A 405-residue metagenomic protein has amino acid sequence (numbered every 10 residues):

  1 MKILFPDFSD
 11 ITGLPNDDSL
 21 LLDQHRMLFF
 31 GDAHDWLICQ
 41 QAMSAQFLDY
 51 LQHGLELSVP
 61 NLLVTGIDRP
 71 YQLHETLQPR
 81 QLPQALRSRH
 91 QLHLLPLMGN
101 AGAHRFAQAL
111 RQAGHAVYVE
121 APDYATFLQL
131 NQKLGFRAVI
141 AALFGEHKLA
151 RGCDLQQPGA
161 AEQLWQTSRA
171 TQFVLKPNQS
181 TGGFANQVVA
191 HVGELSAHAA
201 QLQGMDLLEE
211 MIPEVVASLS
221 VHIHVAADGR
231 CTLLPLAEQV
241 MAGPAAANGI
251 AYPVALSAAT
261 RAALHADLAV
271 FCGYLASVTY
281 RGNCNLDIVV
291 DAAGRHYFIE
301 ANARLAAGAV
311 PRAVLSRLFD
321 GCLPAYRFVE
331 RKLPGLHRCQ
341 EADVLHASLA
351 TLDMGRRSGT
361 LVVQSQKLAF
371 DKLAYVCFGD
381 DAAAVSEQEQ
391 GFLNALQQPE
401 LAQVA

Functional and structural regions predicted by a protein language model:
M1-P15: Nucleotide-activated donor-dependent transferases that construct or modify glycoconjugates
D17-D32: Histidine-anchored nucleotide/phosphate-binding helix
R26, C39-R151, G159: Conserved N-proximal alpha/beta basic substrate-recognition cap immediately N-terminal to, or forming the N-lobe
H147-A150, Q172-L175, V188-V215, L401-V404: Conserved ATP-binding module of the ATP-grasp superfamily
M211, A246-R295, K332-R357: A long amphipathic alpha-helix within ATP-dependent nucleotide-binding catalytic cores
E214-V215, S220-G273, T279, N302-V329: ATP-dependent carboxylate/phosphate-activation module, predominantly the ATP-grasp catalytic core and closely related
F319-A405: Peripheral (often C-terminal) accessory segments that flank ATP-dependent C-N-forming ligase machineries
